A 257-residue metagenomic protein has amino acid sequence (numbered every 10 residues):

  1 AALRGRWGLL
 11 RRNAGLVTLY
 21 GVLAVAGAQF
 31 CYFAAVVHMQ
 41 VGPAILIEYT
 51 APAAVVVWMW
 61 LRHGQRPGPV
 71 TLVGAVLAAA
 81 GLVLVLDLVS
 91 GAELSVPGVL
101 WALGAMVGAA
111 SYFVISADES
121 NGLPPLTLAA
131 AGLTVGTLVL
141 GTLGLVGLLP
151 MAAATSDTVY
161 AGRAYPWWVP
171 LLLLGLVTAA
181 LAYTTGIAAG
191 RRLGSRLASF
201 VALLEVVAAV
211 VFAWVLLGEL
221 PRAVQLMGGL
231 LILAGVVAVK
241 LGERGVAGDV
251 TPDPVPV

Functional and structural regions predicted by a protein language model:
A1-A2, V55-V56, A92-D157, A161 (+2 more regions): Transmembrane alpha-helical segments that form core, pore/gating elements of small-molecule transporters/exporters
A1-R11, L77-S95, V135-W167, V211-V215 (+2 more regions): Membrane-interface helix-cap regions at the ends of transmembrane helices in multi-pass membrane proteins
A2-G42, E48, L84, G175-L193: Specific transmembrane alpha-helical segments of multi-pass solute transporters/efflux pumps, especially DMT/EamA
G21-A26, F30, P52-V57, V83 (+6 more regions): Hydrophobic/small/kink-forming positions within alpha-helical transmembrane segments of polytopic membrane proteins
Q29, P43-T50, I115-L138, A179-W214: Helix-helix packing/entry segments at the starts of transmembrane helices
F33-A51, S95-G108, A164-V177, L230: Structural signature of hydrophobic alpha-helical transmembrane segments
A35, Q40, A44, L61-H63 (+6 more regions): Hydrophobic/aromatic residues within transmembrane alpha-helices of multi-pass small-molecule transporters
V57-W58, P67-L88, M106, F212 (+1 more regions): Hydrophobic transmembrane alpha-helices of multi-pass small-molecule transport proteins
